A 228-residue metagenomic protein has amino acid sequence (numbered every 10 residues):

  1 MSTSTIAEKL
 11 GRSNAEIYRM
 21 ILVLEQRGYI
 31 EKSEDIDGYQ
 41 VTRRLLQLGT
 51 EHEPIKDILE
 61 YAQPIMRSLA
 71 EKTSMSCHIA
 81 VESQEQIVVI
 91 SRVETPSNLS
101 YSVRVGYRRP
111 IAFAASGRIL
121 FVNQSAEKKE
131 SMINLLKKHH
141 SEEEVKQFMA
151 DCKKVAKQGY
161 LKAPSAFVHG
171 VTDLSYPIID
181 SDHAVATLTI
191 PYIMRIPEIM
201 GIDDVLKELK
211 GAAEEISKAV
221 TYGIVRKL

Functional and structural regions predicted by a protein language model:
M1-E53, E214-K218: N-terminal helix-turn-helix
K9, M20, Y61-K72, Q158 (+2 more regions): Amphipathic alpha-helical regulatory segments at dimerization interfaces that relay allosteric signals between sensory
R44-K72, Y101: Conserved segment of winged-helix/HTH DNA-binding domains
I79-Q84, V93: Short hydrophobic alpha-helical segments used for membrane anchoring or interfacial signaling
L99-F167: Short, solvent-exposed recognition segments
F121, S125, K210-S217, T221: Short amphipathic alpha-helical signal-transduction/dimerization elements
S141-E215: Extended hydrophobic
V225-L228: Signal-transducing coiled-coil/dimerization helices and immediately adjacent hinge/linker segments that couple sensory
